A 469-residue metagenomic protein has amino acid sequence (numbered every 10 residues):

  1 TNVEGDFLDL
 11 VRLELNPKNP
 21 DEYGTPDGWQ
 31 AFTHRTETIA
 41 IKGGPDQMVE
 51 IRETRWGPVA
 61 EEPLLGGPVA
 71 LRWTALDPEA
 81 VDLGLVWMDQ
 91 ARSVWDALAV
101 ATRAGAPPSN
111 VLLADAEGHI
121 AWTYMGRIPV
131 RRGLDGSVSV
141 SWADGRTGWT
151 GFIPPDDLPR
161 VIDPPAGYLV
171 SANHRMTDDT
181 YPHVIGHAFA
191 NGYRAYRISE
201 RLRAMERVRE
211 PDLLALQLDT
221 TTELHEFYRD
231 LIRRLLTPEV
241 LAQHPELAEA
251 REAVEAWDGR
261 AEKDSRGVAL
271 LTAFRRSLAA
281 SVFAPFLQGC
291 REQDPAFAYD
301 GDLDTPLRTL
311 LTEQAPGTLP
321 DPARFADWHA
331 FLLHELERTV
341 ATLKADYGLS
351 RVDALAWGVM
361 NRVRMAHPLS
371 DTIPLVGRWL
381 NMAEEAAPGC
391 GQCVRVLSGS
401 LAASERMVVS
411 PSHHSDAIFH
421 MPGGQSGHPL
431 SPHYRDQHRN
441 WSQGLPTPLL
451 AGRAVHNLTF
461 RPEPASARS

Functional and structural regions predicted by a protein language model:
T1-S469: C-terminal/peripheral segments of proteins
